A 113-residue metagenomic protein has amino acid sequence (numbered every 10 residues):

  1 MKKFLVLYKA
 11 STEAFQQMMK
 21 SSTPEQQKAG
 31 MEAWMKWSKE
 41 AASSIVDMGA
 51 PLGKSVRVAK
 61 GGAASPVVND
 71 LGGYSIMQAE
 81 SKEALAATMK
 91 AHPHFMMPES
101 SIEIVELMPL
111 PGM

Functional and structural regions predicted by a protein language model:
M1-M113: Conserved, structured core segments of small domains
